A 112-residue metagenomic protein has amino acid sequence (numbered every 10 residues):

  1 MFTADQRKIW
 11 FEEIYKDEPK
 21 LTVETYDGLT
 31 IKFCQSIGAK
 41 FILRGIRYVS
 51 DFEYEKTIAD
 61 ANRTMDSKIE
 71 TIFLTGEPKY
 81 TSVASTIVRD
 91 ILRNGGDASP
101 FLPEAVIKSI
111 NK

Functional and structural regions predicted by a protein language model:
M1-K112: Nucleotidyltransferase catalytic core that binds NTPs
